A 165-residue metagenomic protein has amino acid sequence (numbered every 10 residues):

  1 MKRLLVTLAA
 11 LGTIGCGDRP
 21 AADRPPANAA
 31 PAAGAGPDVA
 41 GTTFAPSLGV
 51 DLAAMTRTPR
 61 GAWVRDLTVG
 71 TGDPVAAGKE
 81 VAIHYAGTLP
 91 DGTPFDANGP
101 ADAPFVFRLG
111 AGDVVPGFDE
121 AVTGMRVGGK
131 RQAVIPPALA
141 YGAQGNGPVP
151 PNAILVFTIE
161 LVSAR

Functional and structural regions predicted by a protein language model:
K2-L8, G12-R165: Cross-family detector of peptidyl-prolyl cis-trans isomerase
